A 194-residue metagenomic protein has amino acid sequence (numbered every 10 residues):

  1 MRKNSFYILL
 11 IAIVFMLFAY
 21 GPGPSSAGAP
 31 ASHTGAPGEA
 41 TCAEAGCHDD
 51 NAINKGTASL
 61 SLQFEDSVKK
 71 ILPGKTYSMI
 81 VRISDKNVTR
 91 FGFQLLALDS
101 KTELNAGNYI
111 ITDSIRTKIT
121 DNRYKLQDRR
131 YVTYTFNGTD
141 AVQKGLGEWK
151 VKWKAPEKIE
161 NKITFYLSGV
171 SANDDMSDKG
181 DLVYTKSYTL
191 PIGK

Functional and structural regions predicted by a protein language model:
M1-F6: Positively charged n-region of N-terminal signal peptides that target proteins for export
L9-F18: Bacterial N-terminal signal peptides
L17-K194: Sequence context surrounding c-type heme c attachment/ligation sites in exported
